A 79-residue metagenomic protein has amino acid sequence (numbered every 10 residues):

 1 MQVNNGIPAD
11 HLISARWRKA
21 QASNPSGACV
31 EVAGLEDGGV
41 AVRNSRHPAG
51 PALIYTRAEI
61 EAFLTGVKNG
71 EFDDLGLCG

Functional and structural regions predicted by a protein language model:
M1-G79: Positively charged, low-complexity terminal tracts and the immediately adjacent first secondary-structure elements
